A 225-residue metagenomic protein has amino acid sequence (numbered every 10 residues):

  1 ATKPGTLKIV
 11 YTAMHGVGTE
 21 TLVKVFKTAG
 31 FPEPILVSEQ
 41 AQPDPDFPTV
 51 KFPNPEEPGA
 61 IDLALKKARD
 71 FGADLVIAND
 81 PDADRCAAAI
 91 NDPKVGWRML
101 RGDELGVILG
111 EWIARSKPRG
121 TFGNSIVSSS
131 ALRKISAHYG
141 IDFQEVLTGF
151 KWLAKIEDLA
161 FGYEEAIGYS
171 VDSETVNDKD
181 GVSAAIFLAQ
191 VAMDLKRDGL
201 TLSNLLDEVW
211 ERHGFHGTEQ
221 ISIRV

Functional and structural regions predicted by a protein language model:
A1-A29, E33-D46, G96: Gly/Ser-rich phosphate-binding catalytic loop and adjacent alpha/beta segment that cradle a phosphoryl group at enzyme
A13-T19, A83-R85, S128-S130: Gly/Ser/Thr-rich loops at beta-strand to alpha-helix junctions that form or flank small-molecule/cofactor-binding
L22, D84-L105: Short Gly/Thr/Asp-enriched flexible loops that form oxyanion-binding sites at enzyme active sites
V23-F31, N91-K94, A137-I141, V176: Short, solvent-exposed amphipathic alpha-helical segments in soluble enzyme and RNA/protein-processing domains
K27-A88: N-terminal small/polar loop signature for handling phosphorylated ligands or for N-terminal nucleophile
A60-L63, L105, L109, W152: Well-ordered alpha-helical segments embedded in enzymatic catalytic cores
R69, A73-L75, G96-R98, S116-V225: Phosphate-binding and adjacent anionic-ligand microenvironments
G102-G120: Ser/Thr/Gly-rich flexible loops in soluble cytosolic domains mediating phosphotransfer, phosphorylation
